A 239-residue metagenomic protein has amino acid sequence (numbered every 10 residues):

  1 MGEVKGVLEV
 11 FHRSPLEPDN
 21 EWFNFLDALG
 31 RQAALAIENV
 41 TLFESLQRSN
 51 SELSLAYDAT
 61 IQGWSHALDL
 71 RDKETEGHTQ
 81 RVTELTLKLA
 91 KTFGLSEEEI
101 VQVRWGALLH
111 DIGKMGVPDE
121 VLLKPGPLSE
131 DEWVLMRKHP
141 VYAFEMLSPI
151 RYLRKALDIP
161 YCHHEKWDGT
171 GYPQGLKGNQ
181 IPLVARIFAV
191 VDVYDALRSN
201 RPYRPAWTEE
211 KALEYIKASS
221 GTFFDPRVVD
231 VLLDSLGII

Functional and structural regions predicted by a protein language model:
M1-H12, A36: Sensory-domain boundary capping and coupling elements
V7-E17, W22, P125: Short beta-strand-to-loop transition segments that serve as allosteric relay/switch motifs in sensory/regulatory domains
R13, E21, T41, S45-R48: Cytoplasmic juxtamembrane "membrane-exit" helices immediately C-terminal to transmembrane segments
W22-F25, G116: Alpha-helical transmembrane segments within multi-pass membrane transporters and channels
D27-A34: Allosteric cytosolic regulatory segments
N39-F43, F93-G94: HAMP exit helix and analogous amphipathic coiled-coil linker helices
S49-E52, D58-I239: Metal-dependent catalytic cores of enzymes that make or break cyclic nucleotides and related phosphoester linkages
